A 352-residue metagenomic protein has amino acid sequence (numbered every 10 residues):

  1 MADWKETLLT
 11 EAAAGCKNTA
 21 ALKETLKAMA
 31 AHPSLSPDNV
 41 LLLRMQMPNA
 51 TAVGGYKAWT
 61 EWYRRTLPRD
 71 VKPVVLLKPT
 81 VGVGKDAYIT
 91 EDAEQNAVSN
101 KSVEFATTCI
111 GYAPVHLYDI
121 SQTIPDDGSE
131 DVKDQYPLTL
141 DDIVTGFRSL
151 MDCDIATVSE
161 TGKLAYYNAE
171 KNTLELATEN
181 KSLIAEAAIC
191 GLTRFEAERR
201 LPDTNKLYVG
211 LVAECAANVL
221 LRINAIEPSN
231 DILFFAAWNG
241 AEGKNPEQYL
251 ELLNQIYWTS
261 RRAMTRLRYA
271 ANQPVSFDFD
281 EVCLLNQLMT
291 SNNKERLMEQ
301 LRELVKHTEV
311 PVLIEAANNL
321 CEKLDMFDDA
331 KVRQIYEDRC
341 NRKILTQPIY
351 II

Functional and structural regions predicted by a protein language model:
M1-L284, I349-I352: N-terminal accessory/interface modules of nucleic-acid-binding and processing proteins
C190, W258, R296-E299, E315: Generic structural signal for well-ordered, non-membrane alpha-helices
L285-M289, R302, N318: Amphipathic alpha-helical repeat scaffolds
T290-R296, V305-E315, D325-V332: Charged, low-complexity interaction regions
